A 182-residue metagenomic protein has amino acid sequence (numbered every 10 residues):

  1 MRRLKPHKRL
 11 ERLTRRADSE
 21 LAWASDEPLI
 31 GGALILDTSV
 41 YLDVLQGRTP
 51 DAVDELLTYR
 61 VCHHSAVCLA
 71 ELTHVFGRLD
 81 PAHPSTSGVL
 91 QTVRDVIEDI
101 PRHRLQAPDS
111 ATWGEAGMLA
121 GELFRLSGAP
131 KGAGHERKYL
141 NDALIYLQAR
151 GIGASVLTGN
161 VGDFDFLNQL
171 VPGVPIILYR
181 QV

Functional and structural regions predicted by a protein language model:
M1-P28, Y146-V182: Acidic, PIN/NYN-like endoribonuclease modules and their adjacent C-terminal/linker elements
M1-R94: Short, well-structured N-terminal submotif of metal-dependent ribonuclease cores
R2-H7, S19-E20, H74-L79, H103-S155 (+1 more regions): Active-site neighborhoods of divalent-metal-dependent phosphate/nucleic-acid chemistry enzymes
C62, L105-Q106, P175-I177: Conserved beta-strand scaffold positions in the cores of enzyme catalytic domains, especially in NTP/NDP-utilizing
E71, E115, F166: Phosphate- and divalent-cation-binding pockets in alpha/beta enzyme and binding domains that engage nucleotide-derived
V96-H103: Helix-adjacent hinge/juxtasegments
